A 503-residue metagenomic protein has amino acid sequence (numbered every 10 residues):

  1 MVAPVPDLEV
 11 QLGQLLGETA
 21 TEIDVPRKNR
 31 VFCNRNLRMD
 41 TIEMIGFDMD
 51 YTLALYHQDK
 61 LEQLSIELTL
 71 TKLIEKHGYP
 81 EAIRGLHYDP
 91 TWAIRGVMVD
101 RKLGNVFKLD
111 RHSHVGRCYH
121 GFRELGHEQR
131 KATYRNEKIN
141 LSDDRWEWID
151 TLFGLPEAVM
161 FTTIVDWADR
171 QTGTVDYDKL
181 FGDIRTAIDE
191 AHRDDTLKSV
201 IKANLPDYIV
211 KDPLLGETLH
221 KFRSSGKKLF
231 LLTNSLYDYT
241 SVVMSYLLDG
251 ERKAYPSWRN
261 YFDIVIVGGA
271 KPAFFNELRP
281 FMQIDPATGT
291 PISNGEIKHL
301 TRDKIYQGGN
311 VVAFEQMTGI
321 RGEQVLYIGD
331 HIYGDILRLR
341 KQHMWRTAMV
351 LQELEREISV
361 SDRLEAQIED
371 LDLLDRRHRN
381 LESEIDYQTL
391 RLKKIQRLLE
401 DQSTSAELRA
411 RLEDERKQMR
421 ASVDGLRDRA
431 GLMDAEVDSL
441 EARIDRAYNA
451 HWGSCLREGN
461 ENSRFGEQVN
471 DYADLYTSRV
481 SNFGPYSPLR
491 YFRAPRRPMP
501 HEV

Functional and structural regions predicted by a protein language model:
M1-V503: HAD-like aspartate-dependent phosphatase fold
